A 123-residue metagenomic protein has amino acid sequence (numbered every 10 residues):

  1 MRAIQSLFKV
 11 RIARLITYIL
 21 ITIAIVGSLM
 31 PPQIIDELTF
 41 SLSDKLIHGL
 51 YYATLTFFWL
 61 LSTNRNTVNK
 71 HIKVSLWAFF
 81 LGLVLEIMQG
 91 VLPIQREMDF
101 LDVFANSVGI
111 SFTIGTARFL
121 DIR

Functional and structural regions predicted by a protein language model:
M1-L101, S107-R123: Bulky hydrophobic segments
